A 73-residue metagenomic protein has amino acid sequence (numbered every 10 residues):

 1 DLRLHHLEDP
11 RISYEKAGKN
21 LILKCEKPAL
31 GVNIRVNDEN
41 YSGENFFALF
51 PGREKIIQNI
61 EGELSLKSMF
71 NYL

Functional and structural regions predicted by a protein language model:
D1-I12, Q58-L73: Terminal connector regions
R11-K16, F46-A48: Beta-sheet-dominated interaction scaffolds and their linkers
N20-E26: Short edge beta-strand/loop segments characteristic of extracellular beta-sandwich folds
L21, V32, I56-I57: Hydrophobic residues positioned within well-ordered beta-strands of beta-sheet architectures
L23, I34, G52: Hydrophobic, well-ordered secondary-structure elements that form the walls of internal hydrophobic environments
E26-Y41: Short acidic, flexible loop segments centered on an aromatic residue
E39-L64: Intrinsically disordered, low-complexity Pro/Gly/Ser/Thr-rich segments with frequent PxxP/GP/PP motifs and embedded
